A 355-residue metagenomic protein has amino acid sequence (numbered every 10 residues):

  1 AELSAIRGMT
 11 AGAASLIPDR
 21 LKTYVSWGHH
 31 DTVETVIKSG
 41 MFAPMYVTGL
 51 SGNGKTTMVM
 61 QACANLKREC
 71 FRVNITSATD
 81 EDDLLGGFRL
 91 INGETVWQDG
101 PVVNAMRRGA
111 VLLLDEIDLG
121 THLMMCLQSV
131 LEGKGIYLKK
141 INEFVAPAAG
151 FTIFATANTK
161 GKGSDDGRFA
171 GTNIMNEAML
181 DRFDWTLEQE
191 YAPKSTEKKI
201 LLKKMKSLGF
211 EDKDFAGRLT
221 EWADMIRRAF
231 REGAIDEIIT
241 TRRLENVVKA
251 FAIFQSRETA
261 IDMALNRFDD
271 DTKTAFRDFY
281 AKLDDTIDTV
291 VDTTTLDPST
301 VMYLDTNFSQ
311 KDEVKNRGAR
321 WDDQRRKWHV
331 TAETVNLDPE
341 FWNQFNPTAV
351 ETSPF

Functional and structural regions predicted by a protein language model:
A1-L296, V350, F355: C-terminal regulatory/interaction module of P-loop NTP-utilizing enzymes
V291-F355: Accessory DNA-engaging acidic/polar modules
